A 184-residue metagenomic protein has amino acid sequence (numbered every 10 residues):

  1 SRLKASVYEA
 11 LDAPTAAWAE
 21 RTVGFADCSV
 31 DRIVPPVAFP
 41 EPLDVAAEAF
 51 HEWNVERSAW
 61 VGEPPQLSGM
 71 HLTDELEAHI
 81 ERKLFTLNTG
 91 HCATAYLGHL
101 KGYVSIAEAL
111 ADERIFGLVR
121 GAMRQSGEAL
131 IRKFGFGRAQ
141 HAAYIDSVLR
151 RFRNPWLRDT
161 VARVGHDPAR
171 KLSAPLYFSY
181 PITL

Functional and structural regions predicted by a protein language model:
S1-L184: Substrate/ligand-engaging "lid" and interaction regions
